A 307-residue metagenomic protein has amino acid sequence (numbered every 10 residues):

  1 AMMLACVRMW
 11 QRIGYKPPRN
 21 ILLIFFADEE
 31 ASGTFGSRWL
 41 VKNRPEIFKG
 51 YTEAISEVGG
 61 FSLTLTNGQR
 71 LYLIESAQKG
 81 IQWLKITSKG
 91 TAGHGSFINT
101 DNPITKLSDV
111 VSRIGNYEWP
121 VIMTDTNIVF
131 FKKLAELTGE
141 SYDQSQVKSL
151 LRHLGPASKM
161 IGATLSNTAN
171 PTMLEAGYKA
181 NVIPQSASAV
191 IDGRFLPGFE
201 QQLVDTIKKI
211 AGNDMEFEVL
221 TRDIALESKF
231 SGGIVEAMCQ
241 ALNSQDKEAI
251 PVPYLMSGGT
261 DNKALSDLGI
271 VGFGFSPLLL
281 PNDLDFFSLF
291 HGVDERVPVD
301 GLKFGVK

Functional and structural regions predicted by a protein language model:
A1-L73: Acidic/histidine-rich catalytic neighborhood of metal-dependent amide-processing enzymes
A1-M9, K106-D109, F304-K307: Short amphipathic alpha-helical face segments that pack within enzyme cores and frequently flank/anchor catalytic
A31, G60-R70, I74-A77, I81-F304: Metal-dependent amide/peptide-bond hydrolase catalytic core, centered on the "pita-bread" metallohydrolase fold
